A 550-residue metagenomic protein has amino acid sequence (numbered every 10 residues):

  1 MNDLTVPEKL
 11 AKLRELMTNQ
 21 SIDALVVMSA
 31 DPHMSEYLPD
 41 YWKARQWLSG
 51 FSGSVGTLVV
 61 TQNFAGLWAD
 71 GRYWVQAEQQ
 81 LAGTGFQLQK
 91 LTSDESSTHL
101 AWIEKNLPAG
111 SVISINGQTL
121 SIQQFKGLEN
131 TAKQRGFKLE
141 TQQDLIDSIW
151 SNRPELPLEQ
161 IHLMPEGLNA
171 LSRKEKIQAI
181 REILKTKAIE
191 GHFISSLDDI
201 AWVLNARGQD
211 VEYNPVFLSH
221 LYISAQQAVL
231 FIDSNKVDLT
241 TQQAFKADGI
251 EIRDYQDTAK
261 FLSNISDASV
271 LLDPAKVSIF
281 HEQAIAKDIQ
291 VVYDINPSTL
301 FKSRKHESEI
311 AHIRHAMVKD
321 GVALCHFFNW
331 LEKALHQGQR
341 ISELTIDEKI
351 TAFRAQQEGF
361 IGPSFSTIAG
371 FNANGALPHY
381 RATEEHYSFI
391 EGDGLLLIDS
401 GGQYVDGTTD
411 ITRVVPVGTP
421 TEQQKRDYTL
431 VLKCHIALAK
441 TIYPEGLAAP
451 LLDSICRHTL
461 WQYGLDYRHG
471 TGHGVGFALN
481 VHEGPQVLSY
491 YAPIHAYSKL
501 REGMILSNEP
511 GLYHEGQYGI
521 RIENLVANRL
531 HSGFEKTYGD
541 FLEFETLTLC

Functional and structural regions predicted by a protein language model:
N2-K43, Q178-A201, G321-E384, S388-G394 (+4 more regions): Active-site cores enriched in adjacent His and Asp/Glu residues with nearby glycine-rich loops that coordinate divalent
N2-L107, L120, Q124-N264, T367-I368 (+4 more regions): N-terminal accessory/capping or targeting/presequence segment of soluble
V6, L10, F51, S96 (+14 more regions): Generic structural signal for well-ordered, non-membrane alpha-helical segments in soluble metabolic enzymes
F51-Q87, L107, R207-T258, L262-S269 (+7 more regions): Charged, cofactor-coupling segments
S111-T119, S269-P274: Acidic beta-strand-to-loop metal/phosphate-binding motif
G127-R135, Q283-K287, W330, F353 (+1 more regions): Alpha-helical structural signal in soluble globular domains
P157-E166, E309, N329-Q339: Active-site-proximal beta-alpha loop/turn segments in soluble metabolic enzymes
